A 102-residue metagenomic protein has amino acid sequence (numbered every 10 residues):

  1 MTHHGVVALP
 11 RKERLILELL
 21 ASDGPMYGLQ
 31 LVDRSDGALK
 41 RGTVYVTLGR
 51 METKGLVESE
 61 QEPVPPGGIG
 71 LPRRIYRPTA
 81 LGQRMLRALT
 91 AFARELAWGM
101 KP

Functional and structural regions predicted by a protein language model:
M1-L19, T53: Short alpha-helical segments that sit at the start of domains
M1-T2, A80-P102: Amphipathic alpha-helical dimerization/coiled-coil segments that flank or bridge DNA-binding/regulatory modules
V7-A8, D36, G70: Residue-level "hotspot" positions that anchor or transmit function at local structural transition points
E18-S22, D36: Short, locally clustered residues in the helix-turn-helix/winged-helix DNA-binding domain
M26-S35: Short acidic, hydrophobic short linear motifs in intrinsically disordered regions
V44-K54: Basic amphipathic alpha-helical segments that dock to polyanions
K54-G70, R77: Beta-hairpin "wing" of winged helix-turn-helix
